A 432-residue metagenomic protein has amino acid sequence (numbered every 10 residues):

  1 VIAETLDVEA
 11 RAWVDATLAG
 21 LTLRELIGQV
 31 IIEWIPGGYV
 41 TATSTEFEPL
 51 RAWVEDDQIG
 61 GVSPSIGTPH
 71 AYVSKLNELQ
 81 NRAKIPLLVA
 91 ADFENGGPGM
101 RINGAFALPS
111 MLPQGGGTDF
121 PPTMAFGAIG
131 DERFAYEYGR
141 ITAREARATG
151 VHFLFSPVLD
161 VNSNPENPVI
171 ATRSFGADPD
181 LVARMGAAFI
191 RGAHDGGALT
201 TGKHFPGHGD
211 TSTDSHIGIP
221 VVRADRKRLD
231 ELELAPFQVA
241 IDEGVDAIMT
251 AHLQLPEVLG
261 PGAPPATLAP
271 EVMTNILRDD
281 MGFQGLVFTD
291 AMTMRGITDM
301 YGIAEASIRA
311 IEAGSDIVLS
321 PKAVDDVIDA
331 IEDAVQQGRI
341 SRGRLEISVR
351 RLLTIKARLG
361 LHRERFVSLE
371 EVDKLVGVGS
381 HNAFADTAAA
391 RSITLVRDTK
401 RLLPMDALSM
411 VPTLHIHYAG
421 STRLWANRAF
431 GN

Functional and structural regions predicted by a protein language model:
V1-A52, P270, D279, M300-N432: Preference for extracellular/luminal or secreted protein segments
V1-P113, T118-D119, D398: N-terminal hydrophobic targeting/anchoring segments and the immediately downstream early-domain regions of hydrolases
W13, T22, A71-L87, A91 (+3 more regions): Second-shell residues forming the walls of enzyme active-site clefts
G28, W34-P36, L50-P69, F155 (+3 more regions): Short acidic, glycine-rich surface-loop motifs adjacent to enzyme active sites
E33-T45, P113-G115, P121-E137, G218-L232 (+1 more regions): Active-site mouth loops of central-metabolism enzymes
Q58-P64, V151-D160, G314-V318: Divalent metal-dependent hydrolysis catalytic cores, especially in the metallo-beta-lactamase
D92, G139-F155, L414-H415: Acidic-leg catalytic submotif of subtilisin-like serine proteases
L159-V169: Short, conserved phosphate-binding/catalytic loop or strand-edge motifs used in phosphoryl-/nucleotidyl-transfer
